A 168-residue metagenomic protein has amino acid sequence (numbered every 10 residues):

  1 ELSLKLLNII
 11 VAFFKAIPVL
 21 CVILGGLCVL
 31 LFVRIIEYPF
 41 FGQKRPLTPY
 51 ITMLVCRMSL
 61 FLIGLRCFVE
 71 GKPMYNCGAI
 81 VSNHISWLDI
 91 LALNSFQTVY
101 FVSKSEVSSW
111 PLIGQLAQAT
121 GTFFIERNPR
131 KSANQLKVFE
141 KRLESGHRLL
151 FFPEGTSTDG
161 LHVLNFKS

Functional and structural regions predicted by a protein language model:
E1-L2, S168: Short intrinsically disordered, low-complexity coil segments enriched in acidic
L2-F68, Q115-A119: A transmembrane-helix-recognition feature enriched in membrane-embedded lipid enzymes and envelope glyco-/phospholipid
F61-S168: Soluble catalytic domains of membrane acyltransferases
